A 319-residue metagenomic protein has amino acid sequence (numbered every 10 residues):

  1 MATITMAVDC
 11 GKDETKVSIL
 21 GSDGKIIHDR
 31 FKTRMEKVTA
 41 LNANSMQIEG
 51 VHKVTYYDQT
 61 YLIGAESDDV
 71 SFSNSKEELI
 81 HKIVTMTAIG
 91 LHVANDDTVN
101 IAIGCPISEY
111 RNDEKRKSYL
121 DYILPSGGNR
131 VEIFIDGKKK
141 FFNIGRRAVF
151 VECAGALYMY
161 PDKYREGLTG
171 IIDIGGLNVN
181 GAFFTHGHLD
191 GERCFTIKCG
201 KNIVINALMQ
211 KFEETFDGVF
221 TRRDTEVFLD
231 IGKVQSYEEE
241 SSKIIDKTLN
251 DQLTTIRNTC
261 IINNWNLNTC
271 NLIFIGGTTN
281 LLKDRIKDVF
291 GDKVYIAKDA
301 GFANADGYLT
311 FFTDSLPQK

Functional and structural regions predicted by a protein language model:
M1-I171, H188-N202, R223-K319: Nucleotide/phosphate-binding catalytic cleft detector across ATP-hydrolyzing and phosphate-transferring enzymes
I172-G176: Active-site-proximal alpha-helical scaffolds that flank and shape metal-associated catalytic sites
N180-A182: A structural feature that tracks compact, well-ordered secondary-structure segments with a strong bias toward
T185: A cytosolic small-molecule/anion-sensing beta-strand core signal
K211-T215: Conserved AAA+ ATPase "sensor/coupling" helix adjacent to the nucleotide-binding pocket
F216-F220: Short, basic interhelical loop/turn and adjoining N-cap of the next helix at nucleic-acid- or acidic-partner-contacting
